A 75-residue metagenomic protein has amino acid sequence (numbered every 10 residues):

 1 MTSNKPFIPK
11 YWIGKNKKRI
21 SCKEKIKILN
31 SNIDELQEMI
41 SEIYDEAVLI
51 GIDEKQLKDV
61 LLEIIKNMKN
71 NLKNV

Functional and structural regions predicted by a protein language model:
T2-S41, N67, N71-K73: N-terminal acidic leader/helix
E35-K69: Amphipathic, hydrophobic secondary-structure cores in small proteins
Q56, N74-V75: Long amphipathic alpha-helical segments
